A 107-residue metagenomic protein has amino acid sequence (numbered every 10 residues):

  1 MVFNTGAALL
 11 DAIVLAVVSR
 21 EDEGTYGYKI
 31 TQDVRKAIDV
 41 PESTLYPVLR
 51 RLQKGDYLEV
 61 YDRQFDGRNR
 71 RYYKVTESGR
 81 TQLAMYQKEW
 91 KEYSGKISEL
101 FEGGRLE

Functional and structural regions predicted by a protein language model:
V2-T44: N-terminal helix-turn-helix DNA-binding core of bacterial DNA-binding proteins
D22, D56, F101-G104: A general structural signal marking secondary-structure boundaries and capping sites
Y46-R51: Short, hydrophobic-biased segments on the C-terminal half of alpha helices that form "recognition helices"
G55-N69, K74: Beta-hairpin "wing" of winged helix-turn-helix
A84-E107: Amphipathic alpha-helical dimerization/coiled-coil segments that flank or bridge DNA-binding/regulatory modules
